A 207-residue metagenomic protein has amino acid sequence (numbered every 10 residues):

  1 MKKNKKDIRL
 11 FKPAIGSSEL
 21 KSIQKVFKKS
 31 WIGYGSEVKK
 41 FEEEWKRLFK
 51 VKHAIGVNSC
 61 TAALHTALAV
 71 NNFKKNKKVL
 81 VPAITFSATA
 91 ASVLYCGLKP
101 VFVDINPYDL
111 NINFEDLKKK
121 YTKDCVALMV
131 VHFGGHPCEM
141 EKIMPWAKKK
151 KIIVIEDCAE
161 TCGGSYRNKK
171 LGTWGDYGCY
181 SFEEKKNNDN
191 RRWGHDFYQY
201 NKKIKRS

Functional and structural regions predicted by a protein language model:
M1-W31, S36: N-terminal "arm"/small-domain region of PLP-dependent enzymes with the aminotransferase-like
N4-K5, L80-V81, V93, Y108-K118: Hydrophobic, well-ordered secondary-structure scaffolds
Q24, K28, E42-K46, H65 (+4 more regions): Solvent-exposed, non-membrane alpha-helical residues enriched in polar/charged side chains
W31-K78, S92-C96, F102-D104, K169: Phosphate-binding glycine-rich loop
I55, L80, V101, I153-I155 (+1 more regions): Structural detector of well-ordered beta-strand residues that form the stable sheet scaffold of enzyme domains
G56, V81, A127-V130: A short beta-strand submotif of the Rossmann-like class I SAM-dependent methyltransferase core that lines
I84-A90: Conserved coil-to-alpha-helix start sites within the AMP-binding
Y108-I204: Active-site phosphate-binding strand-loop segment of PLP-dependent enzymes
